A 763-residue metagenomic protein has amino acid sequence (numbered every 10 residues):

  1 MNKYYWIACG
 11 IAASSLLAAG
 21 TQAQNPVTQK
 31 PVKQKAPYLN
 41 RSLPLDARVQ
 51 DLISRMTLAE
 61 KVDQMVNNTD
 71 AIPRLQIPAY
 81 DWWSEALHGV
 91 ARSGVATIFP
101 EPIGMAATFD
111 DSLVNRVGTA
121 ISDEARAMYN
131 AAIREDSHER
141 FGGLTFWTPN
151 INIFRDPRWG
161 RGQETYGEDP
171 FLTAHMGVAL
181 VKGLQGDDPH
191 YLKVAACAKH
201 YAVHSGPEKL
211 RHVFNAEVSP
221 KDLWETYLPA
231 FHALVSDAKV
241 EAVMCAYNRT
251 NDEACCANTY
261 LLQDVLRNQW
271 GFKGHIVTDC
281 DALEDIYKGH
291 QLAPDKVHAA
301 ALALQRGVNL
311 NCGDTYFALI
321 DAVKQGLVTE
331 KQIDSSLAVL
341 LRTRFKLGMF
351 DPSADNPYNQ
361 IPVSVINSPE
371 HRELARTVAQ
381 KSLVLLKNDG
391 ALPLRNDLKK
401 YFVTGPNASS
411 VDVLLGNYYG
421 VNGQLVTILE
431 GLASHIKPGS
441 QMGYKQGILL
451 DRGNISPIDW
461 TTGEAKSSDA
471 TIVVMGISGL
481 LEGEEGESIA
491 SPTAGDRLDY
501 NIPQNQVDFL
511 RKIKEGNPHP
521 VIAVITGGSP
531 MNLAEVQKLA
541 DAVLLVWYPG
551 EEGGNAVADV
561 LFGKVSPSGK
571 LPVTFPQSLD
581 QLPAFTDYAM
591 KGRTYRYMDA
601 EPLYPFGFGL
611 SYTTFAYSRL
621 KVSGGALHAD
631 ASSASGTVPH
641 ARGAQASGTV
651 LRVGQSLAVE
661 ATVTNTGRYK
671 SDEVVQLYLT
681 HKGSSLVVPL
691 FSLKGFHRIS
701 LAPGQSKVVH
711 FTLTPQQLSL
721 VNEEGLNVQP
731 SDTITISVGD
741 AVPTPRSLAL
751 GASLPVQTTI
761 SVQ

Functional and structural regions predicted by a protein language model:
M1-Q29: Bacterial Sec-dependent N-terminal signal peptides
A18-A629, V638, T649-S719, Q729-V742: Glycoside hydrolase catalytic-domain context in secreted enzymes
V674, L718-E724, A749-G751: A carboxyl-terminal module marker
R746-Q763: Short beta-strand elements
